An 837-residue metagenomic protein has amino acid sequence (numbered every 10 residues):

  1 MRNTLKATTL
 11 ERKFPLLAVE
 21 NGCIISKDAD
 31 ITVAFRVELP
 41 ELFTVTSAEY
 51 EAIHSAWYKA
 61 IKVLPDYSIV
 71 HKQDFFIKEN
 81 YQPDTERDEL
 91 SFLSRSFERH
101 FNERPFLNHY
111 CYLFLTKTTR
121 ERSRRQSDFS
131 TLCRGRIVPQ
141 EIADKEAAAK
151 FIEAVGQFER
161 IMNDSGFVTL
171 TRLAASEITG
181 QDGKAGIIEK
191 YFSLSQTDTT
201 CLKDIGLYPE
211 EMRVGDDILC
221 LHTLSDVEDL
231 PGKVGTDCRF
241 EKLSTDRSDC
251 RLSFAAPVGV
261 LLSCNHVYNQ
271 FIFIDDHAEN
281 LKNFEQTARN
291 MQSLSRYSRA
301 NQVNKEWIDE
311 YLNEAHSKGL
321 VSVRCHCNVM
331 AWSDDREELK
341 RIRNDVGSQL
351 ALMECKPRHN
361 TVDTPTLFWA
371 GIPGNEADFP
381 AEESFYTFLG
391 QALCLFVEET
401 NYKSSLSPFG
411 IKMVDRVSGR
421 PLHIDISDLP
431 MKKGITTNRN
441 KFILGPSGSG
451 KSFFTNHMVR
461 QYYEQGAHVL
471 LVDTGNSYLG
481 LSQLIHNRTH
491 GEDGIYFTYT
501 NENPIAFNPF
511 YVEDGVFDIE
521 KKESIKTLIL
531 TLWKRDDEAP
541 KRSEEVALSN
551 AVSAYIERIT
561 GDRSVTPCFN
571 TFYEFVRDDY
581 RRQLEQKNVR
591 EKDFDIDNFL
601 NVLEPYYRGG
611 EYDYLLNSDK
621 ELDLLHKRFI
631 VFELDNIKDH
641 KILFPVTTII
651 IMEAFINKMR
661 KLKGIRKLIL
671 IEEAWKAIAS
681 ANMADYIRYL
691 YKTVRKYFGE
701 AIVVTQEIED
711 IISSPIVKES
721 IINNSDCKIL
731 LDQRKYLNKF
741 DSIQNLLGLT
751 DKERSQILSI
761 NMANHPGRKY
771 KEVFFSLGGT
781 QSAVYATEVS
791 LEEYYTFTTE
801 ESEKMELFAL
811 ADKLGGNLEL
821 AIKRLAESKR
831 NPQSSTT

Functional and structural regions predicted by a protein language model:
M1-E399: Extended, folded cores of ATP/NTP-driven motor/assembly subunits in large transport and secretion machines
C23-A29, N102-L107, S317-S322, V414-R416 (+3 more regions): Short glycine/proline-enriched loop/turn "hinge" motifs that connect secondary-structure elements and lie
S47, E51-V63, S263, C355-K356 (+9 more regions): P-loop NTPase motor domains
T85-L90, S127-L132, G374-A377, L484-T489 (+5 more regions): Short secondary-structure boundary/capping segments
L132-I161, M353, G445-G450, T796-A821: Short, cationic low-complexity segments
S427-R460, V469-L481, I495-N503, D635-S755 (+1 more regions): Conserved P-loop NTPase motor cores
Q465-A467: Conserved SF1/SF2 helicase motif Ia
T750-A811: Conserved P-loop NTPase
